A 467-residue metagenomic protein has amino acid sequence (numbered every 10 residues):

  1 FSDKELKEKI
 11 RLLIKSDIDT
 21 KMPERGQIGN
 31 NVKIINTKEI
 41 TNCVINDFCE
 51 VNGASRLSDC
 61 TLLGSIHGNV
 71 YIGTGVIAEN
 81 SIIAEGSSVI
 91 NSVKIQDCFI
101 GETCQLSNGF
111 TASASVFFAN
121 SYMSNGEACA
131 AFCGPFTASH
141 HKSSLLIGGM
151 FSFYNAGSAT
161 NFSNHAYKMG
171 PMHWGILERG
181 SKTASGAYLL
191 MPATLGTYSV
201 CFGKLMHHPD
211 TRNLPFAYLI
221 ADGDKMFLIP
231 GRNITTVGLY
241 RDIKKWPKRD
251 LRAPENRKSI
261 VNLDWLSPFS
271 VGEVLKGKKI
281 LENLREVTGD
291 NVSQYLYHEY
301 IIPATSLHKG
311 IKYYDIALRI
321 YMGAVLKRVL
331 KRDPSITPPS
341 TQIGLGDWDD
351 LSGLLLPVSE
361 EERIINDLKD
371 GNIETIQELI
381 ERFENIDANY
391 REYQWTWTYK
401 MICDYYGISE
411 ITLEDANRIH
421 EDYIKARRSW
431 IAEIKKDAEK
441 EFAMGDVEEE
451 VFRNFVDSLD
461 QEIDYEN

Functional and structural regions predicted by a protein language model:
F1, N52, L62-I66, Y71-D97 (+1 more regions): Glycine-rich hexapeptide-repeat left-handed beta-helix
F1-N80, G86: Extended, small-residue-rich solenoid/repeat segments and analogous flexible loops that form exposed scaffolds
F1-R25, N30, R212-N467: Terminal amphipathic alpha-helical/low-complexity segments used for targeting or macromolecular assembly
